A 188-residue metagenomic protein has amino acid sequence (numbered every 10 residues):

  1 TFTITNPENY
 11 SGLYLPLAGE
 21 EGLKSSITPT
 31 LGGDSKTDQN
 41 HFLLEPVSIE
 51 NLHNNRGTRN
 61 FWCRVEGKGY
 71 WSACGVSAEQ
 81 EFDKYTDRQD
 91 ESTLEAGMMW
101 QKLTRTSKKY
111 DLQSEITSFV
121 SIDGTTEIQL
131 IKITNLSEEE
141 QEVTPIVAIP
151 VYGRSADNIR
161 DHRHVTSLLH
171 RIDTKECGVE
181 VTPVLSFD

Functional and structural regions predicted by a protein language model:
T1-D188: Anionic coordination/interaction segments
